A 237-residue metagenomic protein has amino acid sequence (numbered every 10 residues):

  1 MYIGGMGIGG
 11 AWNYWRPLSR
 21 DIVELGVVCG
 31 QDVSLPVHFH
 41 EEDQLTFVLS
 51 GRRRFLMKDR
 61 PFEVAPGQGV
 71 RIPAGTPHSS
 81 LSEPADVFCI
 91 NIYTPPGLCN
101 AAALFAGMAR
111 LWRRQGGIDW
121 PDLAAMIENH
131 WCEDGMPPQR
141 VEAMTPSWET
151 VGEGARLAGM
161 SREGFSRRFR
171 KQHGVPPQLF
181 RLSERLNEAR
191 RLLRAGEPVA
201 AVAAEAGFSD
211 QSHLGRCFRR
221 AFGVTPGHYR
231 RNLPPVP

Functional and structural regions predicted by a protein language model:
Y2-I3, G7-A103: N-terminal regulatory/effector-sensing and dimerization cores that precede helix-turn-helix DNA-binding domains
C29-Q31, S166-H173: Short, Lys/Arg-enriched N-terminal segment that forms or immediately precedes the first helix of a structured domain
E63-P66, I72-A74, H78-S147, G159: Compact structured core domains
G67, F165, F169, H213-L214 (+1 more regions): Short hydrophobic/aromatic patch on the recognition helix
Q115, I127-E153, F169, H173 (+3 more regions): Basic, amphipathic alpha-helical hairpins
W148-G152, K171-G215, R231-P237: Terminal helix-turn-helix DNA-binding modules in bacterial transcription factors
L157, S161-R162, S209-D210: Short coil turns linking two alpha-helices in DNA-binding domains
